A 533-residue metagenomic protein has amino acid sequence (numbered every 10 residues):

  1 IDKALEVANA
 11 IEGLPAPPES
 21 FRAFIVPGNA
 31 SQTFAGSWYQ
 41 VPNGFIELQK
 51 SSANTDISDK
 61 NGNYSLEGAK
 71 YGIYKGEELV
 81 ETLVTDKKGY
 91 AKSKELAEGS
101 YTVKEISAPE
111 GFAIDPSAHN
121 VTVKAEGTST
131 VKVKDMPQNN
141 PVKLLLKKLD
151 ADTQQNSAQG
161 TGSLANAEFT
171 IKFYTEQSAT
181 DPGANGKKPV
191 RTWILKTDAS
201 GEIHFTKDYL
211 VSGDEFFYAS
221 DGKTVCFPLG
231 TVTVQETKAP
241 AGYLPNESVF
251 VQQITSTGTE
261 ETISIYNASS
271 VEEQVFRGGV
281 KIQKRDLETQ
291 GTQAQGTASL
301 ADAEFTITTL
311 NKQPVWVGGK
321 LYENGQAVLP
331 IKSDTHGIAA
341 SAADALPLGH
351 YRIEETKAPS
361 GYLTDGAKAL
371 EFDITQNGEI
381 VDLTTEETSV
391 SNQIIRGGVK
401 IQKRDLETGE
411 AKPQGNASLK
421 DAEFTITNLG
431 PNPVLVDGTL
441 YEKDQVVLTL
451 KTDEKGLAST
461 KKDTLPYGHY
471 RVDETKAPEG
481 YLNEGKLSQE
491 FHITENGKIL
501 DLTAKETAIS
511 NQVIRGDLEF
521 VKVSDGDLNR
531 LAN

Functional and structural regions predicted by a protein language model:
I1-N43: Hydrophobic alpha-helical positions that pack around
K3, F34, Y39-N533: Solvent-exposed loop/turn and edge beta-strand elements of beta-rich ligand-binding domains
